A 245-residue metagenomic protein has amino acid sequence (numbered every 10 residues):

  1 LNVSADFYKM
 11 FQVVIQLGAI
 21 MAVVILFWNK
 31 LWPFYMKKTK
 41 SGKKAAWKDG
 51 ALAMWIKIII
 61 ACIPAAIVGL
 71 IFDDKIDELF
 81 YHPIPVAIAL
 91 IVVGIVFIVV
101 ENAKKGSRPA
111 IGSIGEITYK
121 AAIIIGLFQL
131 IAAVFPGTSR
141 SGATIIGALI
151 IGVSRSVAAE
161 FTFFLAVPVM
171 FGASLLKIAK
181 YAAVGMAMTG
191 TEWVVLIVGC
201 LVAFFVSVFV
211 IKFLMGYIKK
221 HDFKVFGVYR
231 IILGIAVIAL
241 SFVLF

Functional and structural regions predicted by a protein language model:
L1-F245: Multi-pass membrane proteins that catalyze or facilitate reactions on polyprenyl-/lipid-phosphate substrates and their
